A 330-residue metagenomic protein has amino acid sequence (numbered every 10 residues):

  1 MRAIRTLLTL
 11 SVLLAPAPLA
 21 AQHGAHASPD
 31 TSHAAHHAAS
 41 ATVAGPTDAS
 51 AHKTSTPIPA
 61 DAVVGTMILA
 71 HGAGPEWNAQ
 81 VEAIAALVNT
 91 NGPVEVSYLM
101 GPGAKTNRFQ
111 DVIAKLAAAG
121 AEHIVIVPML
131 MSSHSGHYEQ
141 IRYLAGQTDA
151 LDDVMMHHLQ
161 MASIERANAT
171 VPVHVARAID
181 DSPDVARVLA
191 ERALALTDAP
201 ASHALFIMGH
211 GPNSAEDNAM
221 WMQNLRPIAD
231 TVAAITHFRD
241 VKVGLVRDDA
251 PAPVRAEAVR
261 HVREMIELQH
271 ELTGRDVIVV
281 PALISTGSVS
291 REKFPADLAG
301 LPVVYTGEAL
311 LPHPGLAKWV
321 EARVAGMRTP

Functional and structural regions predicted by a protein language model:
M1-R5: Positively charged n-region of N-terminal signal peptides that target proteins for export
L7-P18: Bacterial N-terminal signal peptides
Q22-P330: Active-site-proximal alpha-helix that buttresses catalytic centers in soluble enzyme cores
